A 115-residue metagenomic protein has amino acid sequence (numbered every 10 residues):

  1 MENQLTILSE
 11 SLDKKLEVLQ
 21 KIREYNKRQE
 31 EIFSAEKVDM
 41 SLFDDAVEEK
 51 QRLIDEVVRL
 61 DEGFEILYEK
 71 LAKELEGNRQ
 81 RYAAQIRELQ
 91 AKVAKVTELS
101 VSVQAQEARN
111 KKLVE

Functional and structural regions predicted by a protein language model:
M1-E115: Anionic, Ser/Thr-rich low-complexity intrinsically disordered regions
